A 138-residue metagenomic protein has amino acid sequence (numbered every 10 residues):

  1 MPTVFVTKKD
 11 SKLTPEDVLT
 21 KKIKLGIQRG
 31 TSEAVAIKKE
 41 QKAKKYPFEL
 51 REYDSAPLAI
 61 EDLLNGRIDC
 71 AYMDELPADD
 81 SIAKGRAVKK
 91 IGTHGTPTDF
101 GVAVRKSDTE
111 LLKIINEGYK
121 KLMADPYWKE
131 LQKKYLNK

Functional and structural regions predicted by a protein language model:
M1-K138: Proline/Glycine/Serine-rich low-complexity intrinsically disordered segments that serve as flexible stalks/linkers
